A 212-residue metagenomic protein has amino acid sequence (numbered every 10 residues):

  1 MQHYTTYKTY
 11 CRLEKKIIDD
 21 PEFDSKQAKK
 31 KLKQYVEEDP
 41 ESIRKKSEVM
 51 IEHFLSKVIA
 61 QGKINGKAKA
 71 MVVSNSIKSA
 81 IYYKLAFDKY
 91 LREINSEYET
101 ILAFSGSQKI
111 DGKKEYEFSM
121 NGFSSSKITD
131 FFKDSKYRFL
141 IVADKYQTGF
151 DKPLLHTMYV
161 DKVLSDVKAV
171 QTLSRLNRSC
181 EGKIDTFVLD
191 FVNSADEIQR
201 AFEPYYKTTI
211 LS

Functional and structural regions predicted by a protein language model:
M1-K67, K84: Interdomain helical connector at the RecA1-RecA2 junction of SF1/SF2 helicase-like NTPases
V36-I51, N121-S124, K133-Y137, V142 (+1 more regions): Phosphate/oxyanion-binding active-site loops and adjacent basic polyanion-contact surfaces
G66-S76: Conserved RecA-like ASCE P-loop NTPase motor core of nucleic-acid helicases/translocases
S74-D111, A143-K145: Conserved helicase motor "Helicase C" RecA-like lobe of SF1/SF2 P-loop NTPases
R92-N95, R175-D185: Arginine/glycine-rich "motif VI" loop of SF2 helicases in the C-terminal RecA-like domain
E97-R138: Conserved motor-coupling elements within RecA-like helicase/translocase cores
R138-V142, Y146-L173, T186-D190: A short beta-strand element within the Helicase C-terminal
C180-S212: Long, hydrophobic alpha-helical segments
